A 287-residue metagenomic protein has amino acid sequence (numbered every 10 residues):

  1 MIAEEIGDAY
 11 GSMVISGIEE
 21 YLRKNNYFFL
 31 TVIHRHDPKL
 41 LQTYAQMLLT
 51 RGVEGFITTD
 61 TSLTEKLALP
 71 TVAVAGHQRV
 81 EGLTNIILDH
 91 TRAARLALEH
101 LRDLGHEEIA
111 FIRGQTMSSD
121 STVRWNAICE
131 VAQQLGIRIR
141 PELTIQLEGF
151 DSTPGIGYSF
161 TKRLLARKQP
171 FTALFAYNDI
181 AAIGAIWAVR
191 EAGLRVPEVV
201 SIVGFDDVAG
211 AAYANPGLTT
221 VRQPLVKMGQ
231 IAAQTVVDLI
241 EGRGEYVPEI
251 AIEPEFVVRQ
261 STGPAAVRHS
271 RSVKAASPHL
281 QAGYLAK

Functional and structural regions predicted by a protein language model:
M1-E99, D103, A166: Alpha-helical recognition/docking segments in bacterial nutrient-uptake and carbohydrate-utilization systems
A3-M13, T31-L40, I86-L96, I112-K162 (+4 more regions): Hinge/beta->alpha junction and helix N-cap segments in small-molecule ligand-binding domains
I18, F56, H100-L101, I128 (+4 more regions): Residue-level signal for nonpolar/aromatic packing positions in well-ordered secondary structure
L22-N25, Q133-I139, A166-Q169, E191-V196: Short helix-capping segments at alpha-helix termini
A45-T59, A110-R113, K168-N178, S201-V203: Periplasmic-binding protein-like
R79-L83, L147, A211-Y213: A short acidic, helix-capping loop that chelates divalent metal ions and anchors anionic groups
E107-E108, I139-L143, R195-S201: Short acidic capping loops at alpha-helix termini that bridge into adjacent secondary structure
F160-K287: Flexible loop/turn connectors
